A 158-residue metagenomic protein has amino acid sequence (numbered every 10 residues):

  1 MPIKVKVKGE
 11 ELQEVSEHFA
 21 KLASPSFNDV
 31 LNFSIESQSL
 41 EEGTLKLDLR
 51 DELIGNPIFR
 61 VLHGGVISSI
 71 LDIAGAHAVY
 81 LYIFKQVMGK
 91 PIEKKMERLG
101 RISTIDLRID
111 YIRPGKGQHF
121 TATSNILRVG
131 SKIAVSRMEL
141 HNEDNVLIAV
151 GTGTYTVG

Functional and structural regions predicted by a protein language model:
M1-G158: Terminal targeting signals and extreme-terminal segments of soluble enzymes
